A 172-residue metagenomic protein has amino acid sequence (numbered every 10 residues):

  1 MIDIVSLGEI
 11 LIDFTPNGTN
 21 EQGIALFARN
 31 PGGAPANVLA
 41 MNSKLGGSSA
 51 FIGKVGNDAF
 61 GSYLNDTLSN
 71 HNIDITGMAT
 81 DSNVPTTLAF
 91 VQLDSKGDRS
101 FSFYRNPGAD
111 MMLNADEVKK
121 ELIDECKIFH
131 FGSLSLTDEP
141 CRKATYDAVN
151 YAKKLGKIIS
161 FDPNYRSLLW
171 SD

Functional and structural regions predicted by a protein language model:
M1-D74, L113: Glycine-rich phosphate/adenosyl-contacting loop at the front of the ribokinase-like
M1-V5, S69, I75, D98-D172: Ribokinase/PfkB-type carbohydrate-kinase core domain
D13, T87, S133-T137: Glycine-rich phosphate/pyrophosphate-binding beta-alpha loops
P35-L39, G61, T87, T145 (+1 more regions): A general structural signal for well-ordered alpha-helical segments in protein cores
G56, T76-V84: Beta-strand->loop->alpha-helix junctions that form or flank phosphate-binding loops in nucleotide-handling enzymes
D81-P107: Glycine-rich nucleotide/cofactor/substrate-binding loop typically near the N-terminus or early in the first domain
